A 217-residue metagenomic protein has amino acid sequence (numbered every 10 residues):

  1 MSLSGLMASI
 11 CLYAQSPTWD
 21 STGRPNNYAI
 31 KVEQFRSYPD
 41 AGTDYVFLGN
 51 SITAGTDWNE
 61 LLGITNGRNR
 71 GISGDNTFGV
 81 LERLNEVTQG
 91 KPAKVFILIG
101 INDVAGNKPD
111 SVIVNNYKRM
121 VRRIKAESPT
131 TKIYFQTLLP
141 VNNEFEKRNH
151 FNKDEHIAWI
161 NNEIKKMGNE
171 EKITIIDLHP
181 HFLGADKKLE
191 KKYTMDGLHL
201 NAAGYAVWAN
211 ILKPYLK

Functional and structural regions predicted by a protein language model:
M1-V46, A54, W58, K217: N-terminal secretory targeting modules
T18-T22, I64-T77, A105, G197: Acidic/histidine-rich helix-loop elements that form or flank divalent-metal/phosphate-binding sites at the catalytic
V46-L48, R68: Conserved beta-strand elements of the Class I
L48-G49, Q136: Short hydrophobic segments within beta-strands
G49-N50, A202: Pocket-edge structural micro-motifs
T53, G74, P180: Short, glycine/acidic-enriched loop or turn micro-motifs at the edges of active sites
E60-N66, E82-K217: Alpha-helical cap/lid subdomain in secreted, periplasmic, or secretory-pathway luminal O-acyl-processing enzymes
